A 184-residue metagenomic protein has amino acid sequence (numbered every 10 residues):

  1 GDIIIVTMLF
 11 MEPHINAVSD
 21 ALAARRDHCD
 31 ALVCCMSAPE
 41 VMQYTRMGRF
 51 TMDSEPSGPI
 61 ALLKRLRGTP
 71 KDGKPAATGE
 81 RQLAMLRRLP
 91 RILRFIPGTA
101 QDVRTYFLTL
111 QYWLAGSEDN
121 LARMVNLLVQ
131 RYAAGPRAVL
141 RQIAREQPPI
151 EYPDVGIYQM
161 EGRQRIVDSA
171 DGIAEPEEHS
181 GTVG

Functional and structural regions predicted by a protein language model:
D2-G184: An N-terminal assembly and electron-transfer interface module characteristic of large anaerobic redox and radical
